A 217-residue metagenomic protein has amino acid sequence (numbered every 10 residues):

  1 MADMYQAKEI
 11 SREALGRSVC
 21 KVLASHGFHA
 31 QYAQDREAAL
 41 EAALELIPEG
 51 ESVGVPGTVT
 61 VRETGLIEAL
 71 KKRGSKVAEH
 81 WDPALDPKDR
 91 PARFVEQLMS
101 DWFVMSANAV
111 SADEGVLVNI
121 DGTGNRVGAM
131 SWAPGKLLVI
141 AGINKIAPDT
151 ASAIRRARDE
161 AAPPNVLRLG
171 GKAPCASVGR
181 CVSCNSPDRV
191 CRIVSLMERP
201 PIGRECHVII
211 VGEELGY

Functional and structural regions predicted by a protein language model:
M1, R12-V22, T64, K71-S75 (+2 more regions): Unusually extended, aromatic-enriched hydrophobic runs near protein termini
M1-H26, Q31, K88-A92, R192-M197 (+2 more regions): SAM-dependent methyltransferases
M1-M4, A24-G27, S75-A78, D89-P91 (+2 more regions): N-terminal start-of-chain detector that recognizes signal peptides and the immediate post-cleavage beginning
Y5-R12, F28, T64, L70 (+5 more regions): Aromatic-residue detector
A7, W81-A84, L137-N144: Flexible, glycine/proline-enriched loop segments at strand-loop-helix junctions that form or flank small-ligand binding
I10-A14, Q34-R36, V110, I120-D121 (+1 more regions): Long hydrophobic alpha-helices with heptad-repeat/coiled-coil character
R12-F94, M99-S106: N-terminal active-site beta-alpha-beta segment that forms phosphate/nucleotide-binding and substrate-recognition loops
L98-Y217: Conserved phosphate- and dinucleotide-binding cores of soluble alpha/beta proteins, encompassing both enzyme active
